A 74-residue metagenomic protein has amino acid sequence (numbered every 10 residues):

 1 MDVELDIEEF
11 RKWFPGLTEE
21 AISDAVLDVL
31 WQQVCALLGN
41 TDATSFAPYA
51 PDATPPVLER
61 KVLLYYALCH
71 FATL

Functional and structural regions predicted by a protein language model:
M1-V62: Conserved short "hinge" loops at termini or chain/domain junctions
V62-L74: Short, hydrophobic/amphipathic alpha-helical patches that form generic packing surfaces within helical domains
